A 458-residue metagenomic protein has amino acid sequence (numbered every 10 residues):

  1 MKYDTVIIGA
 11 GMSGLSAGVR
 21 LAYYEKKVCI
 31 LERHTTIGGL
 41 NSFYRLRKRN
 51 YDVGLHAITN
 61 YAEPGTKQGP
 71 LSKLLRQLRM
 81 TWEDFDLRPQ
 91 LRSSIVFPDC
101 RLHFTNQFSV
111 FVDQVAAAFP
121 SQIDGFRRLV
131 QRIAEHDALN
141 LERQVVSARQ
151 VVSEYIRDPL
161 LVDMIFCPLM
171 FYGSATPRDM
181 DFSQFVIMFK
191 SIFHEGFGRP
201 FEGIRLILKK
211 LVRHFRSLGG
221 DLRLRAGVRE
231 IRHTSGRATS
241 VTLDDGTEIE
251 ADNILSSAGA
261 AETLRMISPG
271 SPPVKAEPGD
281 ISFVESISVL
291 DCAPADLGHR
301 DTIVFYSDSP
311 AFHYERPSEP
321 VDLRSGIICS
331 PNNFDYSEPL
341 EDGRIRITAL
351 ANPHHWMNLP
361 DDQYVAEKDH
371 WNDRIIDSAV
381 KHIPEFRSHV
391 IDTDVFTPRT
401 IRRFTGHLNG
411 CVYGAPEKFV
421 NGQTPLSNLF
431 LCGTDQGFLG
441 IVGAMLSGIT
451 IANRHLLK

Functional and structural regions predicted by a protein language model:
K2-S121: N-terminal glycine-rich phosphate/pyrophosphate-binding loop and immediately adjacent elements
A62, T66, R143-A148, S191-R213 (+1 more regions): Short beta-strand to alpha-helix junction loop
F97-M180: Rossmann-like flavin
D158, V162-A175, L323-I328, K381-F438: A glycine-rich dinucleotide-binding beta-alpha-beta segment and adjacent secondary-structure elements that constitute
M188-A238: Helical element adjacent to the flavin cofactor pocket in flavoenzyme catalytic cores
R229-P339: Mid-domain catalytic core of redox enzymes that form a hydrophobic substrate pocket/lid adjacent to a catalytic redox
C292-R399: C-terminal segments that line or cap access tunnels to active or ligand-binding sites in enzymes and enzyme-associated
T434-L456: A conserved FAD-binding loop/helix module that cradles the flavin
